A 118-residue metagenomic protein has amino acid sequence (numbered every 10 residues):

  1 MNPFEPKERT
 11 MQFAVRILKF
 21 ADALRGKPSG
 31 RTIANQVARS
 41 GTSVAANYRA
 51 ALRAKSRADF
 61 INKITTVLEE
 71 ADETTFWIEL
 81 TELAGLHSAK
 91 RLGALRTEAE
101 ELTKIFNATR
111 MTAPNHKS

Functional and structural regions predicted by a protein language model:
M1-S118: Amphipathic alpha-helical assembly/interaction segments
